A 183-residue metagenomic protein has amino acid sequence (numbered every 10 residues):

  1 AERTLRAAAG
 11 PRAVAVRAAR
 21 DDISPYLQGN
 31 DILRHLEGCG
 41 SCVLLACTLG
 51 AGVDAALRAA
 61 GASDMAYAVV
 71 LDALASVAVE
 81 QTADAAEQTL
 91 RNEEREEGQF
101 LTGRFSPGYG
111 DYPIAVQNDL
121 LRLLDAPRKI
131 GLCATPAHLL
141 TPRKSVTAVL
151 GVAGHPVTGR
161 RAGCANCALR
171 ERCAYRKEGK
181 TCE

Functional and structural regions predicted by a protein language model:
A1-A68: Active-site helix-to-loop segments that bind/position phosphate- or nucleotide-bearing substrates and donors across
A1-N30, R95-E183: Compositionally biased, low-complexity/repeat regions
H35, T48, V70-A73, R104 (+1 more regions): Residue-level preference for alpha-helix termini and adjacent loops
G61-I114: Long, amphipathic alpha-helical coupling/dimerization segments that relay conformational signals between
